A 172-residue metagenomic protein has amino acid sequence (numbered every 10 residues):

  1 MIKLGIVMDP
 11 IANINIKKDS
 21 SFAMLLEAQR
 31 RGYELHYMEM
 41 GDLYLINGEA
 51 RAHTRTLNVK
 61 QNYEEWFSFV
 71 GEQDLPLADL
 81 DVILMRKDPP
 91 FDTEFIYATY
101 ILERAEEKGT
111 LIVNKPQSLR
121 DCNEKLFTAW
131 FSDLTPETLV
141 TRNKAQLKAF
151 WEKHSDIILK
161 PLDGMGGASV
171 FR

Functional and structural regions predicted by a protein language model:
I2-R30, M38-R172: Active-site nucleotide/adenylate-binding loops and adjacent lid/helix of ATP-dependent enzymes
L35: Short beta-strand element of Class I
